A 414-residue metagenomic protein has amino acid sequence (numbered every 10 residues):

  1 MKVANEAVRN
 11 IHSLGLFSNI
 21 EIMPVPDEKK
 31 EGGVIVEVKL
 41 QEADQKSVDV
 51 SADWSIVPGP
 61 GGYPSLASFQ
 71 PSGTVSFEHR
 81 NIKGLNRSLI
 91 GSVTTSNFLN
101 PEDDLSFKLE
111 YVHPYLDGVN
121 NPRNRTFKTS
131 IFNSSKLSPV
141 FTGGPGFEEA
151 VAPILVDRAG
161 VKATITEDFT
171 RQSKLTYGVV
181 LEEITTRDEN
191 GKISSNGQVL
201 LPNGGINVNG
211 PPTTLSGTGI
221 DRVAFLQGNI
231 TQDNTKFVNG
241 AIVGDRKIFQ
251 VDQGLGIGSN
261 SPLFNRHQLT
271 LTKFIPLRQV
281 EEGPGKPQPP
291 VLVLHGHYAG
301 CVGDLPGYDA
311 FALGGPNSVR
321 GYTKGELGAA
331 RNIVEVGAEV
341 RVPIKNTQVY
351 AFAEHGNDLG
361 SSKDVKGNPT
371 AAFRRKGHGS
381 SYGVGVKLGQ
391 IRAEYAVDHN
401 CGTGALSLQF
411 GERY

Functional and structural regions predicted by a protein language model:
K2-F237, D245-I248, L313-R320, G325-R331 (+3 more regions): Gram-negative/organellar outer-membrane beta-barrel architecture
K39-Q41, S51-A67, P71-G73, F225-G383: Extended beta-strand-rich architecture
